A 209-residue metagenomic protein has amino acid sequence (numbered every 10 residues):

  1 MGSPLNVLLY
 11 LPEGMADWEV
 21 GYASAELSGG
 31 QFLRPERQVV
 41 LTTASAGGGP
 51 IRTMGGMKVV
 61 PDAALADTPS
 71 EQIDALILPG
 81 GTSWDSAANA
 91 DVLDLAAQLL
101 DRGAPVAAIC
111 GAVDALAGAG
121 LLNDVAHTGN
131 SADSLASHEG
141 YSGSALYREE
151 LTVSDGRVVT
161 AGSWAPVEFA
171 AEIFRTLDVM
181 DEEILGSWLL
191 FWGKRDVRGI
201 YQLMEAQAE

Functional and structural regions predicted by a protein language model:
G2-A16, Y22, G29-V40, D62-A63 (+2 more regions): Active-site-adjacent pocket-lining segments in enzyme domains
E36-D62: N-terminal beta-loop-helix "entrance" segment that forms/cooperates in small-molecule cofactor or anionic ligand
